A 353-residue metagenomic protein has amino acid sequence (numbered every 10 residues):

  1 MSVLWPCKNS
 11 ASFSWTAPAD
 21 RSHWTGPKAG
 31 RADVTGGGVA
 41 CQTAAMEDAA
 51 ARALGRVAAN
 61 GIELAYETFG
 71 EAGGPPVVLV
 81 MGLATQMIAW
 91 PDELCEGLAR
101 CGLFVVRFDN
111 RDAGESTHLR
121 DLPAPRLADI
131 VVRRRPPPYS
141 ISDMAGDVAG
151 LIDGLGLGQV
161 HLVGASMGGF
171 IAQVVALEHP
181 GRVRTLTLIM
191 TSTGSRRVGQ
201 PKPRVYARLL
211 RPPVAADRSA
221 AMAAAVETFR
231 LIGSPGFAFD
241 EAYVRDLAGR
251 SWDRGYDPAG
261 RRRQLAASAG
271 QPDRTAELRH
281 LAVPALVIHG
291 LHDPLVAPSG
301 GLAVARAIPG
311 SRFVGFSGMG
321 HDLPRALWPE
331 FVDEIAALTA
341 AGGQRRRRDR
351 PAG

Functional and structural regions predicted by a protein language model:
M1-T25, R31: Low-acidity, Ser/Thr- and Arg-rich intrinsically disordered low-complexity segments
I62-V131: Conserved HGGG/HGGXW glycine-rich cap/lid loop of the alpha/beta-hydrolase fold
S142-V160: Conserved acidic catalytic loop of the alpha/beta-hydrolase fold
L177, T185-A216: Flexible "cap/lid" loop of the alpha/beta hydrolase fold
P201-A276, V283, A303: Alpha/beta-hydrolase
L281, V287-H289: Short beta-strand/loop motif that positions the catalytic acidic residue of the alpha/beta-hydrolase fold
H292-V296: Acidic catalytic loop of the alpha/beta-hydrolase fold
S311-G353: Catalytic active-site module of serine/aspartate enzymes centered on a nucleophile-bearing elbow/loop
